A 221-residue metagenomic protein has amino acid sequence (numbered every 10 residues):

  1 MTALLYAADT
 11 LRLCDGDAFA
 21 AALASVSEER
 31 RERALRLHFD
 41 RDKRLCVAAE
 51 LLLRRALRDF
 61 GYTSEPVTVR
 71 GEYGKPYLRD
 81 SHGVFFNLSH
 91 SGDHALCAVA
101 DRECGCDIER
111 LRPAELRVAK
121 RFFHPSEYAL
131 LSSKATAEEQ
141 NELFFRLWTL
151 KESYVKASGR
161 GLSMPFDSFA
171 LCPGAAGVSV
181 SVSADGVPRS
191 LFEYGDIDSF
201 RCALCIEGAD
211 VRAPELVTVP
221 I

Functional and structural regions predicted by a protein language model:
M1-I221: Core catalytic alpha/beta fold that binds nucleotide/phospho-ligands
